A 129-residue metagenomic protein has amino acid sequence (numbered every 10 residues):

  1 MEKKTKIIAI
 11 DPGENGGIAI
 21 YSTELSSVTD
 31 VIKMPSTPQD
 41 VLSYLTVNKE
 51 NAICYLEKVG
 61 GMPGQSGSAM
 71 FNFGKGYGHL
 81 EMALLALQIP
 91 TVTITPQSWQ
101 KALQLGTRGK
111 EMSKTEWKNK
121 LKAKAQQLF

Functional and structural regions predicted by a protein language model:
M1-F129: Phosphate- and other anionic-substrate recognition elements at nucleic-acid/protein interfaces
